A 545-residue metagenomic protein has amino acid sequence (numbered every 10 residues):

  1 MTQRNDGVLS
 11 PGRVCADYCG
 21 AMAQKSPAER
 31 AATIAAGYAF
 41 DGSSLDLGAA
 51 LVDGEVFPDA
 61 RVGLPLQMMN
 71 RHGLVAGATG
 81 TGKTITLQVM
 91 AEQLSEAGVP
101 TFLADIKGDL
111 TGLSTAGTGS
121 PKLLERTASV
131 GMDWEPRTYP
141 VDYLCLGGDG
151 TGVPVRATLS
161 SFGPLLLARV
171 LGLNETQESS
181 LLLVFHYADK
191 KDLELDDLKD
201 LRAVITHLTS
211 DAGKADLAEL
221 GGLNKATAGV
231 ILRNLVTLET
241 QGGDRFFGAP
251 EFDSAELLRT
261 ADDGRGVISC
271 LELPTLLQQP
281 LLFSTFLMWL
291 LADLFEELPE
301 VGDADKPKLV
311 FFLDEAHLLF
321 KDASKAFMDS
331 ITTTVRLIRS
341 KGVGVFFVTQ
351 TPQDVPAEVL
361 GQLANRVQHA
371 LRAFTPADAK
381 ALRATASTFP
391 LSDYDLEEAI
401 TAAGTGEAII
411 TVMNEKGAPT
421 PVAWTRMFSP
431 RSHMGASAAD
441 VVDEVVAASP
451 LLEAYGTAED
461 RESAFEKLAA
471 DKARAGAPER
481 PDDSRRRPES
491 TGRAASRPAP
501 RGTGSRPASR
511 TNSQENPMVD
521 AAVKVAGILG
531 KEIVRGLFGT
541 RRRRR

Functional and structural regions predicted by a protein language model:
R4-N5, S10-A78, I85-A97, T101-V130 (+5 more regions): Basic- and hydrophobic-enriched, low-structure N-terminal and domain-boundary segments that flank ATP-binding catalytic
C15-A39, L51, G152-V153, A157-S160 (+3 more regions): Conserved P-loop NTPase motor module
A23-Q24, V89-A91, S114-M132, T333-A418: Conserved ATP-driven motor cores of ASCE-family P-loop NTPases powering translocation/secretion/packaging/pilus
G48-L74, A249-S269, K306, L319-M328 (+1 more regions): Active-site-adjacent "gating/activation" loops or surface patches in catalytic cores
E92-P100, G108-T333, A403, A464: P-loop NTPase motor domains
A104, L313, V348-T349: Hydrophobic residues in beta-strands of the RecA-like P-loop NTPase core, especially within AAA+ ATPase
M518-L537: Membrane-active amphipathic alpha-helices enriched in small hydrophobic residues
F538-R545: Membrane-engaging insertion elements
